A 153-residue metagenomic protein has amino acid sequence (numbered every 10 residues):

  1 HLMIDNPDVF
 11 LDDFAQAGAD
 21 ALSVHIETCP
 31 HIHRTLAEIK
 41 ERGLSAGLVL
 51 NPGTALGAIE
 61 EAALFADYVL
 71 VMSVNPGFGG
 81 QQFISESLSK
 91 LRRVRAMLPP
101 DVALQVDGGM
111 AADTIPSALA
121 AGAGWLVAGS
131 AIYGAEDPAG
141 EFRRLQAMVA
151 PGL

Functional and structural regions predicted by a protein language model:
M3, D8-L11, Q16, S117-A118 (+1 more regions): Active-site loop-to-helix "anion-binding N-cap" substructures in soluble metabolic enzymes
N6-D13, A19-A103: Conserved anion-binding
F14, V69, V94, D107 (+3 more regions): Conserved, mostly hydrophobic/aromatic
G77, I132-Y133: Short histidine/acidic/glycine/proline-rich micro-motifs that form metal- and phosphate-coordinating active-site loops
G109-A121: Acidic, divalent-metal-coordinating active-site segment for phosphoryl/phosphodiester hydrolysis, typified by short
L119, Y133-L153: C-terminal helical cap(s) of enzyme catalytic domains, especially alpha/beta-barrels
